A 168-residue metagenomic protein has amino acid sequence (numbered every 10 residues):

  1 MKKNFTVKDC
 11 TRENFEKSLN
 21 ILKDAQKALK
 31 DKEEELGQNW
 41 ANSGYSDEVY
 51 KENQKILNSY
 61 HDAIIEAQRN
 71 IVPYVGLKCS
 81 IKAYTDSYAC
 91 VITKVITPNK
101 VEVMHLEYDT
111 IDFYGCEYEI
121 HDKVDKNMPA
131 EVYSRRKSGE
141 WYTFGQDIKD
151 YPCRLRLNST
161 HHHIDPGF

Functional and structural regions predicted by a protein language model:
M1-A89, K100, M104-F168: Mixed-charge, low-complexity intrinsically disordered regions
I96-T97: Residue-level recognition of beta-strand termini and adjacent short loop/turns
